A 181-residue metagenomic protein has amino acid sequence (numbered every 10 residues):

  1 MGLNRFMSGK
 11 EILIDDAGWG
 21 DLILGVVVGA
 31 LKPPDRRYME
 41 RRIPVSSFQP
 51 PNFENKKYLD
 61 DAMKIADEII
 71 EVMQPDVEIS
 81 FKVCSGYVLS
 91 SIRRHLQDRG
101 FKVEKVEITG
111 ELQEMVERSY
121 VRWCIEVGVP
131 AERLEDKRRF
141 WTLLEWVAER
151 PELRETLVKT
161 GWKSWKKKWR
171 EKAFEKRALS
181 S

Functional and structural regions predicted by a protein language model:
G2-S181: RNase H-like, Mg2+-dependent phosphodiesterase core, and more generally RNA phosphate-backbone-engaging helix-loop
